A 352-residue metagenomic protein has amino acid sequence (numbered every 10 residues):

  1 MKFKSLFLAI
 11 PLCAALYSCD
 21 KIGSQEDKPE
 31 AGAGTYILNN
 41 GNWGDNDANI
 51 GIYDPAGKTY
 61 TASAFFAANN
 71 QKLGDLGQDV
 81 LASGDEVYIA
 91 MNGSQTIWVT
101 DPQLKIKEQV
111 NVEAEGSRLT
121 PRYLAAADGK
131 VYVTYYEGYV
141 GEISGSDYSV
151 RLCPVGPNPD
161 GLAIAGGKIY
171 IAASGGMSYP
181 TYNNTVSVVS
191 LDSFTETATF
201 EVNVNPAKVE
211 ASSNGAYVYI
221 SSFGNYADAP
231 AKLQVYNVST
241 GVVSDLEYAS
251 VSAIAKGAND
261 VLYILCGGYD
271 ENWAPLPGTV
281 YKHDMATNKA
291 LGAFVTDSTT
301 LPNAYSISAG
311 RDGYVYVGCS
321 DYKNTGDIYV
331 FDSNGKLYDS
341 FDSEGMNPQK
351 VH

Functional and structural regions predicted by a protein language model:
M1-F7: Bacterial N-terminal signal peptides that target proteins for export
S5, D20-H352: Predominantly soluble domains enriched in secretory-pathway, periplasmic, or organellar proteins
L8-L12: Hydrophobic alpha-helical targeting segments used for export or membrane insertion
A15-S18: C-terminal motif of bacterial Sec signal peptides marking the signal peptidase cleavage site
